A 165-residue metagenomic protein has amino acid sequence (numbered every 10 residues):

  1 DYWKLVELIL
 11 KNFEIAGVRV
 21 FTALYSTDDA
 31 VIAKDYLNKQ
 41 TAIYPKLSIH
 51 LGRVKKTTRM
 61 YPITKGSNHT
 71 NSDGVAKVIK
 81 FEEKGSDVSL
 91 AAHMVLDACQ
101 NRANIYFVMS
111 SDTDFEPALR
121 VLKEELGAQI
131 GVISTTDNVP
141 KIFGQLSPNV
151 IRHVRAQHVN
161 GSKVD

Functional and structural regions predicted by a protein language model:
D1-I79, E125-I133: Domain-level signal for Mg2+-assisted phosphodiester chemistry and nucleotide/NA-binding surfaces in nucleic-acid
H50-D165: Nuclease catalytic cores that cleave nucleic-acid phosphodiester bonds, predominantly acidic two-metal-ion
